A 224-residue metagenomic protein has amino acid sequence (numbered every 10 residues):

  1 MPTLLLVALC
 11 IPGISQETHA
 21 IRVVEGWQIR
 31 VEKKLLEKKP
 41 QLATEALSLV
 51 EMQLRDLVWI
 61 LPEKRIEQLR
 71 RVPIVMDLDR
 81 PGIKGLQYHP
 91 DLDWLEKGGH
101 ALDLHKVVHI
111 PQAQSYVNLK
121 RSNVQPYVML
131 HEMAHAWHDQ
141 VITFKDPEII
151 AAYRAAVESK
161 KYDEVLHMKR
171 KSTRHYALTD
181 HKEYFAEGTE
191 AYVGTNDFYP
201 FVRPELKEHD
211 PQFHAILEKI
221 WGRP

Functional and structural regions predicted by a protein language model:
M1-V7: Sec-dependent signal peptide recognition, specifically the positively charged N-region followed immediately by
I11-I21: Short acidic, Pro/Gly- and aromatic-enriched capping/linker segments at domain boundaries
T18, N123-Y127, H175: Alpha-helical hydrophobic/aromatic positions enriched in membrane-embedded helices and signal peptides
I21-T44: Acidic/histidine-rich, surface-exposed loop or edge segments in extracytoplasmic proteins
V31-E32, W137, V141, T189: Generic hydrophobic alpha-helical membrane-span motif
L47-E158, F213-H214: Acidic/His-rich structured neighborhood in mature extracellular/periplasmic domains
L95-K120, Y153-P224: Metalloprotease/metallohydrolase-associated module, dominated by Zn2+-dependent proteases
